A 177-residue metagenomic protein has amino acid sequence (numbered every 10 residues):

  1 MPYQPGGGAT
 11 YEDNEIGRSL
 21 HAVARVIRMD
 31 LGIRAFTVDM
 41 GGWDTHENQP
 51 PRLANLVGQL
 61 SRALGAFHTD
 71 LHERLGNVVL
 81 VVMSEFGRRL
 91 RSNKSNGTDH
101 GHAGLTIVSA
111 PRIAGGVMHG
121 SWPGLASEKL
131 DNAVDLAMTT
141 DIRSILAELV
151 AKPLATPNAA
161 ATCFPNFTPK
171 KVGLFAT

Functional and structural regions predicted by a protein language model:
M1-T177: Ligand-binding pockets and gating/stacking loops
